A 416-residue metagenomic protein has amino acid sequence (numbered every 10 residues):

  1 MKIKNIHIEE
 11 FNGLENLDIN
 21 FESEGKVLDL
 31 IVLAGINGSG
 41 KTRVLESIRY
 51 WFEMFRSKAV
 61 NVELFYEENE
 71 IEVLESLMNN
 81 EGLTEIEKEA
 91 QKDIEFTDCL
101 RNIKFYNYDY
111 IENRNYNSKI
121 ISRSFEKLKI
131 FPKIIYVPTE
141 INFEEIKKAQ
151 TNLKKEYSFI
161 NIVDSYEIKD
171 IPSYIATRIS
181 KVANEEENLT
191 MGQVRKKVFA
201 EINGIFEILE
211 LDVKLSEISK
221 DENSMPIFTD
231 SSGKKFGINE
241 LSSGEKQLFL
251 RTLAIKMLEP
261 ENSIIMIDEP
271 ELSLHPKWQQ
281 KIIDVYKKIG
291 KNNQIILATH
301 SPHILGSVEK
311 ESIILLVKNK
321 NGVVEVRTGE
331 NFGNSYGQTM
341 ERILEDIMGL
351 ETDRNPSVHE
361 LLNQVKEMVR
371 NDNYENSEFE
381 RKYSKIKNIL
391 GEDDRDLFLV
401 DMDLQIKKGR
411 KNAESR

Functional and structural regions predicted by a protein language model:
M1-K58, S219-R354: Switch/communication elements of ASCE P-loop NTPase nucleotide-binding domains
G25-L30, E126-L128, K133, F332-R416: Acidic, Mg2+-coordinating catalytic modules of nucleic-acid enzymes
E46-N117: Conserved P-loop NTP-binding catalytic core
W51, Y174-V182, L361-N371: Solvent-exposed, amphipathic alpha-helical segments
K88, E95-D98, Y106-E210, L344: Coupling/switch segment of ABC-type P-loop NTPase heads
V198-I202, I282, M340, K382: Generic structural signal for hydrophobic residues
V213-E217: A short acidic/basic microdomain associated with nuclease active sites
